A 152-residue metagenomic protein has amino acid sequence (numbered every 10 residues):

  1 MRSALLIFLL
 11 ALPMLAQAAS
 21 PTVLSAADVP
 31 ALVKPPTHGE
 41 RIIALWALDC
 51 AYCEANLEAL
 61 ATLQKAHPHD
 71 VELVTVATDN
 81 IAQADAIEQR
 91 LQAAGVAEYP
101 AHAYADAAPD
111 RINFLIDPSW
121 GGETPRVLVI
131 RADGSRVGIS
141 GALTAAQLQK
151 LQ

Functional and structural regions predicted by a protein language model:
M1-A4: Positively charged n-region of N-terminal signal peptides that target proteins for export
A11, A16-K34, E98-Y104: N-terminal "domain-start" segment that seeds a small globular fold
P35-A51: Short active-site neighborhood of thiol/selenol oxidoreductases, capturing the structured segment around
H38-R41, H69-E72, A97-Y99: Loop/turn elements at helix/coil->beta-strand transitions in domains of secreted/extracellular proteins
A55-A94, P109-R111: Structural microenvironment flanking redox-active thiols in thiol-disulfide oxidoreductases
L91-E123: Short, internal strand/loop/helix patches that form the active-site neighborhood or redox-interaction surface
E123-G138: A short, hydrophobic beta-strand/beta-hairpin element that forms part of a small beta-sheet core
Q147-Q149: Hydrophobic face residues on amphipathic alpha-helices
